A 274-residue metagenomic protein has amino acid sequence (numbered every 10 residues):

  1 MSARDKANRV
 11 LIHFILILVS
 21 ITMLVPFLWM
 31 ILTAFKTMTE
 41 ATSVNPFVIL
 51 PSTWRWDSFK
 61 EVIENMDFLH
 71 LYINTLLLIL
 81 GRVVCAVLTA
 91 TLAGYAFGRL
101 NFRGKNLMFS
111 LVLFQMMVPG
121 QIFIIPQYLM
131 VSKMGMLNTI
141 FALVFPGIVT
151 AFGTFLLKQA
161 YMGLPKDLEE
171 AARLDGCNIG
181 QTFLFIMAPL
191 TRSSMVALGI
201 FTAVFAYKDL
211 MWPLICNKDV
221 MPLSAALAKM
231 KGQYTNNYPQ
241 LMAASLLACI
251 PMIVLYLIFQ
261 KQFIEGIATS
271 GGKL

Functional and structural regions predicted by a protein language model:
S2-L274: A structural signal for multi-pass alpha-helical bundles of membrane permease subunits that mediate small-molecule
